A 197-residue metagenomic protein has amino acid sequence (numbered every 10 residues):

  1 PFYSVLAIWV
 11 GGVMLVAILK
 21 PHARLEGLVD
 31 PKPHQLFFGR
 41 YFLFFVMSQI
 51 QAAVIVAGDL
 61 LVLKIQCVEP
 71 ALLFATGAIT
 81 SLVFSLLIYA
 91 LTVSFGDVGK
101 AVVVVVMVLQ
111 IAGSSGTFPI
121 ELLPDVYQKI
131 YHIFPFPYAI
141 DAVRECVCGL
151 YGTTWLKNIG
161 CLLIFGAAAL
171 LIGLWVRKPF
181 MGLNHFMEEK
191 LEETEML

Functional and structural regions predicted by a protein language model:
P1-L197: Membrane-spanning alpha-helical segments of multipass transporters and channels
